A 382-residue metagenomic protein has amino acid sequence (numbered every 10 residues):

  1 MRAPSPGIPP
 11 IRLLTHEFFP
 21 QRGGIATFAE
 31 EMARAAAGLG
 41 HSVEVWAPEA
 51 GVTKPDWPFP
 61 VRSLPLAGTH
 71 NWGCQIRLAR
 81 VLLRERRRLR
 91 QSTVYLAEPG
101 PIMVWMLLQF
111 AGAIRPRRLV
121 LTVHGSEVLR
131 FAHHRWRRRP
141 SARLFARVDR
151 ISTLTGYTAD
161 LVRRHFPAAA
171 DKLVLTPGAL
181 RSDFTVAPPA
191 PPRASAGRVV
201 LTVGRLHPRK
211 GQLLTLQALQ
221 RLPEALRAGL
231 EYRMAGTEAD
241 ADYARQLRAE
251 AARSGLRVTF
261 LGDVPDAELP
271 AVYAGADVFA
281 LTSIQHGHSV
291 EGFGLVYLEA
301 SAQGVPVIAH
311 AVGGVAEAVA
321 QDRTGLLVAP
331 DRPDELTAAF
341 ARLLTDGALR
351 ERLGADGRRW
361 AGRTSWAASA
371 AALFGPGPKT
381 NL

Functional and structural regions predicted by a protein language model:
R12, P192-K210, L216-Q220, R233: Conserved donor-binding/catalytic core segment of Leloir-type glycosyltransferases
P48-G51, E231-Q246: Glycosyltransferase donor-sugar binding loop
L96-I102: Short His-centered aromatic/hydrophobic patch
L121, A142-A187: Donor nucleotide-sugar binding/catalytic pocket of nucleotide-sugar-dependent glycosyltransferases
G236, A244-E268: Nucleotide-activated donor-binding/catalytic signature segment of Leloir-type glycosyltransferases, i.e., the conserved
A274-S289, V305: Acidic donor-binding loop of glycosyltransferase active sites
L281, Y297-A302, P306-A309, V319: Short hydrophobic beta-strand element within catalytic cores of glycosyltransferases and related nucleotide-activated
A320-D322, L326-D334, R342-A348: Conserved acidic donor-binding segment of nucleotide-sugar-dependent glycosyltransferases
